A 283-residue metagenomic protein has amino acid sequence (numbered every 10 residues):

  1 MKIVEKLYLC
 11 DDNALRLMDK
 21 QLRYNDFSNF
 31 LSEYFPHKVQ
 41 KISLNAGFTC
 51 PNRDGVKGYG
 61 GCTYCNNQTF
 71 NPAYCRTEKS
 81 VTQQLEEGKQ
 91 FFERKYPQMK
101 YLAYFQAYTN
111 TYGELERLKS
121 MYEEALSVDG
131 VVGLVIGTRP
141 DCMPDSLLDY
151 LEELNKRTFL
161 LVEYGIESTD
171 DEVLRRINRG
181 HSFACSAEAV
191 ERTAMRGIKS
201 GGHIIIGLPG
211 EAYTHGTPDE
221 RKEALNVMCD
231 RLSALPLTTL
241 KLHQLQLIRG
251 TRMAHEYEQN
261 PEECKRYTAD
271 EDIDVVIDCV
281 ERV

Functional and structural regions predicted by a protein language model:
M1-T63, N67-L102: N-terminal [4Fe-4S]-dependent radical SAM core
Q68-G88, F92-L115, G130-M143, F159-S186 (+1 more regions): Core AdoMet radical
T82-K89, L118-E123, L148-E152, S186-V190 (+3 more regions): Generic structural signal for well-ordered alpha-helices, preferentially at hydrophobic/aromatic core positions
E93, Y122-D129, L151-F159, E191-M195: Acidic (Asp/Glu)-rich catalytic clusters
I206-T217, T238-Y267: Flexible glycine/acidic-rich beta-alpha junction loops that bind and position SAM and/or redox cofactors in anaerobic
G210-L232: Catalytic cores of alpha/beta
E263-V283: C-terminal accessory regions of radical SAM enzymes
